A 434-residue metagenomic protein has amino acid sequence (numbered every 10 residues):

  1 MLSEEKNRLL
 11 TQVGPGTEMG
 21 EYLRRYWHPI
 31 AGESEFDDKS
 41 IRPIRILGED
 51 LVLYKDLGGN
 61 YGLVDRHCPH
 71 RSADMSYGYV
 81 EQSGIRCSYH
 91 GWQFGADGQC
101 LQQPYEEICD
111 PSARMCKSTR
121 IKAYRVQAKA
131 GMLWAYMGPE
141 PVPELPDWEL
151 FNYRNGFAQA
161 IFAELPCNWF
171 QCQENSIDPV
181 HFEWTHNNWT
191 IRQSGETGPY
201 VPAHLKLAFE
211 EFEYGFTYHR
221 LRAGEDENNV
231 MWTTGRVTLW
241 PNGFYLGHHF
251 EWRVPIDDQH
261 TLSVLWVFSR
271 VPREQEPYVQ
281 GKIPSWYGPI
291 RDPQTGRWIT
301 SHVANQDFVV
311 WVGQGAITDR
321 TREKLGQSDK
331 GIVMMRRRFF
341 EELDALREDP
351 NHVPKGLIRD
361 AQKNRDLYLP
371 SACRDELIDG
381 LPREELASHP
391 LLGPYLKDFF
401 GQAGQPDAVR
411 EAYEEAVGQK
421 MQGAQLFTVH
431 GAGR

Functional and structural regions predicted by a protein language model:
M1-E81, P111-E140, E149: N-terminal pre-ligand scaffold of iron-sulfur
R45, Y54, Y79-E81, R86 (+6 more regions): Well-ordered beta-strand positions
L57-N60, M132-R434: C-terminal catalytic domain of Rieske-type non-heme iron oxygenases
C68, H90-G91, V126, D307: Metallo-beta-lactamase
P69, I108-C109, S269-R270: A short acidic/small-residue loop/turn micro-motif
P69, I85-S88, L101: Cys/His/Pro-rich metal-binding microdomains
Y79, Y89, G98, P104 (+3 more regions): Glycine-rich, histidine-containing beta strand-loop boundary motifs that form or position
Q93, G98-K117: Glycine-rich loop(s) and the adjacent beta-strand/alpha-helix scaffold that form part
